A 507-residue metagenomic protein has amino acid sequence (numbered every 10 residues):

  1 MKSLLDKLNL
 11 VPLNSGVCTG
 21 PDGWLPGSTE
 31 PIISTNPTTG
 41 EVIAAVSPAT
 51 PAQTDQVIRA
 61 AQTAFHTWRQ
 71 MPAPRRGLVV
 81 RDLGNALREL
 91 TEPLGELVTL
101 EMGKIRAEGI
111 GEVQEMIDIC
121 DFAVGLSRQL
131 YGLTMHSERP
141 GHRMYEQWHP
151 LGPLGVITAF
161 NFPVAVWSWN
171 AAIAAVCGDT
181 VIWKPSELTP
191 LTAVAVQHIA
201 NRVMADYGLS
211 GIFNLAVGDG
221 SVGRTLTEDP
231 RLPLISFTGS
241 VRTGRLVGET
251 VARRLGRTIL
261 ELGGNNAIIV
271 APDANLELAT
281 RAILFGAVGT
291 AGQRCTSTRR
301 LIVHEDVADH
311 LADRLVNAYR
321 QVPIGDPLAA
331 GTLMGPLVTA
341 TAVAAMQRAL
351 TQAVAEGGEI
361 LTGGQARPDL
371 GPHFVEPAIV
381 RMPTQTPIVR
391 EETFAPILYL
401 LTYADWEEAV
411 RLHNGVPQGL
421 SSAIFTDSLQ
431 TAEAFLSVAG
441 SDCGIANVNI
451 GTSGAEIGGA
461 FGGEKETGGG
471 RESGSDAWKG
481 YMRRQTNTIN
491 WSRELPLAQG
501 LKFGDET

Functional and structural regions predicted by a protein language model:
M1-H142: N-terminal Rossmann-like NAD(P)+-binding subdomain of aldehyde/semialdehyde dehydrogenases
T39-A44, L209, L232, I269 (+4 more regions): Conserved C-terminal structural/oligomerization subdomain of aldehyde/semialdehyde dehydrogenase
G40, R76, V98, C120 (+9 more regions): Residue-level signal for inorganic ion chemistry
V42-A49, A64-Q70, V156, I268-A271 (+5 more regions): Short, well-ordered beta-strand elements within core beta-sheets of diverse protein domains
I58, G77-G84, G95, V113 (+8 more regions): Hydrophobic face of alpha-helices
F65, R69, G84-T91, G95 (+20 more regions): Structural signal for hydrophobic packing residues in well-ordered secondary-structure cores of soluble enzyme domains
G132-L278, Y403: Rossmann-like NAD(P) dinucleotide-binding subdomain of oxidoreductase/dehydrogenase enzymes
R202, R242-P383, R411, V448 (+2 more regions): ALDH superfamily catalytic-core signature
